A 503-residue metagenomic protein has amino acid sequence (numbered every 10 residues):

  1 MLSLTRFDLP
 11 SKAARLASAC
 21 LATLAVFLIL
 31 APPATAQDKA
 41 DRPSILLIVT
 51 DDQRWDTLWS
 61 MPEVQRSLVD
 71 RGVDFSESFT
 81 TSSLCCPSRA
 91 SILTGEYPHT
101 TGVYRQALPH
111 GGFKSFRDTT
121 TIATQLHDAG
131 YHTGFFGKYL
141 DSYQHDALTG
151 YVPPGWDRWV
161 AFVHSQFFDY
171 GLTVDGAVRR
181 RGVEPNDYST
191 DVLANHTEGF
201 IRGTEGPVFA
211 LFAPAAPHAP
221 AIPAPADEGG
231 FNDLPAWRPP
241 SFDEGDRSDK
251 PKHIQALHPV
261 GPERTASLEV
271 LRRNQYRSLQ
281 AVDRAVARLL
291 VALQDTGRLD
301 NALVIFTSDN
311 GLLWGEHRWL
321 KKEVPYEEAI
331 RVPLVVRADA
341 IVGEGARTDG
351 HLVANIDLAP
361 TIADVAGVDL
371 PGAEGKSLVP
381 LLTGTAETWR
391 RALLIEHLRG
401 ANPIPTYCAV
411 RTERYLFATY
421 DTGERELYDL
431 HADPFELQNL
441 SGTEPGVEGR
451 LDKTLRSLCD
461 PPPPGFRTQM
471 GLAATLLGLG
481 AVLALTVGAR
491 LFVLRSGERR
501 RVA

Functional and structural regions predicted by a protein language model:
M1-A14: N-terminal secretory signal peptides that target proteins for export/translocation
S18-I29: Bacterial N-terminal signal peptides
A36-T419, R425, P434-R450, F466-R467: Formylglycine-dependent sulfatase
A107, C459-A473: Short, aromatic-rich amphipathic segments at membrane interfaces that lie adjacent to a transmembrane helix or signal
G471-L491: Selective detector of the "anchor" transmembrane alpha-helix that sits immediately C-terminal
S496-A503: Cytoplasmic C-terminal tails of single-pass
